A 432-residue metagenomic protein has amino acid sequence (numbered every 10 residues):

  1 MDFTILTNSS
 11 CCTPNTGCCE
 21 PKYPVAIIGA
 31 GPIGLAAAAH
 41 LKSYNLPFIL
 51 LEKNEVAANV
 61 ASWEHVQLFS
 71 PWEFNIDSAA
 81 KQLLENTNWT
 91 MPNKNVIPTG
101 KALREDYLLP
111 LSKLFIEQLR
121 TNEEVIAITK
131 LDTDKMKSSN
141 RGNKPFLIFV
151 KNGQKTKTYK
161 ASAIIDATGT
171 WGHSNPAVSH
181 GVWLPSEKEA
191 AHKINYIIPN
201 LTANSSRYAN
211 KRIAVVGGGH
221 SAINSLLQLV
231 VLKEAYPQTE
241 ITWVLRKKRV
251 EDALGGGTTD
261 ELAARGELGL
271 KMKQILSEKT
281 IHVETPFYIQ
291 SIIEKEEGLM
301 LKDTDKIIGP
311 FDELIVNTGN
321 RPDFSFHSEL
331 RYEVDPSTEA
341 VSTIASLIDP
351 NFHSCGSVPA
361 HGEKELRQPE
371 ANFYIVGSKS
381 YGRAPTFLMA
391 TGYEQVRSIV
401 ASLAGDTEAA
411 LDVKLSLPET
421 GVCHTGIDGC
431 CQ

Functional and structural regions predicted by a protein language model:
D2-L6, C11-C12, R321, P336-Q432: C-terminal, flexible cofactor-proximal segment of oxidoreductases
I5-C19, G100, D166-A235, I241 (+2 more regions): Glycine-rich dinucleotide-binding loop and its adjacent helix/turn
Y23-L50, V215, G219-L232: N-terminal Rossmann-like FAD-binding beta1-loop-alpha1 element of flavoenzymes
P24, P47, R212, P237-E240 (+1 more regions): Residues at the starts of beta-strands that form the adenosine-phosphate
I33, V56, W171, S221 (+1 more regions): Conserved Rossmann-like nucleotide-cofactor binding loop
E55-D106, H192, I197-L201, W243-A263 (+1 more regions): Glycine-rich active-site loop/strand segments that organize a redox cofactor
T90-A163, A167-G172, Q290-L301, E313: Feature captures the FAD/FMN-dependent oxidoreductase FAD-binding
E123, A127, V231-P336, A401 (+1 more regions): A Rossmann-like FAD-binding core segment of flavoenzymes
